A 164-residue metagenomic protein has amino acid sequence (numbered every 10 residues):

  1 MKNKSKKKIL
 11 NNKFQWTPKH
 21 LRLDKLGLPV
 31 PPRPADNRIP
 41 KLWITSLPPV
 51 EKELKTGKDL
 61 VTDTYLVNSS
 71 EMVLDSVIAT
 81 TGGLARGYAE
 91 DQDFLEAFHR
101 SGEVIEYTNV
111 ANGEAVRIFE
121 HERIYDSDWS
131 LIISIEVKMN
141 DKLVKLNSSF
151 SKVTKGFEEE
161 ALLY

Functional and structural regions predicted by a protein language model:
K2, K6-H20, K25-R33, R117-Y164: Terminal connector regions
I39-P40: N-terminal alpha-helical scaffold/docking segments in eukaryotic complex subunits
W43-K58: Short, solvent-exposed beta-strand/turn "edge" segments of beta-rich domains on protein surfaces
I44, L66, V77, I135-V137: Hydrophobic beta-strand residues in large extracellular and virion-surface proteins
G57-S70: Short beta-strand elements of extracellular/lumenal beta-sandwich folds
S69-V73, N109-N112, K138-K142: A short, structured loop/turn motif at beta-sheet edges
E71-L95: Short acidic, flexible loop segments centered on an aromatic residue
G87-I132: Intrinsically disordered, low-complexity Pro/Gly/Ser/Thr-rich segments with frequent PxxP/GP/PP motifs and embedded
